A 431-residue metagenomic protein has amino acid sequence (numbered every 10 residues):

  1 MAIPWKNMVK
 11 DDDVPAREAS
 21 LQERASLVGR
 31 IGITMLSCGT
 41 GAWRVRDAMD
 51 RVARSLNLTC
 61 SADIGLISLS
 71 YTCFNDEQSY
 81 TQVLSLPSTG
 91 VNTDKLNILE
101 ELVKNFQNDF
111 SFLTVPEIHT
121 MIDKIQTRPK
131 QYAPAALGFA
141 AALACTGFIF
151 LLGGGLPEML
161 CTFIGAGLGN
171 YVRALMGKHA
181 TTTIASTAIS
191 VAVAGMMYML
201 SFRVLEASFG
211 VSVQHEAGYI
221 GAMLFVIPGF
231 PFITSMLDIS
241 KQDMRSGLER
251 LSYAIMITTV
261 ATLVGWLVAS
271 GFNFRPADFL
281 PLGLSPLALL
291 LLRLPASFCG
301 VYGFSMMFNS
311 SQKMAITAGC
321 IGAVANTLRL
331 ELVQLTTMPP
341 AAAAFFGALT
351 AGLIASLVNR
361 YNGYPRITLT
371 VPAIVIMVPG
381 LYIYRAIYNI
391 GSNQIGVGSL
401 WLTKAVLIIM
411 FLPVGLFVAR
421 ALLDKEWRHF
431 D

Functional and structural regions predicted by a protein language model:
M1-T120, K124-Q126: Soluble N-terminal domains of membrane-associated systems
K130-T234, M306-F308, Q312, T317: Core alpha-helical transmembrane segments of integral membrane proteins
A135-F139, M159-I164, A185-I189, L251 (+9 more regions): Hydrophobic alpha-helical transmembrane segments
G147-F148, L152, L168-G177, V193 (+8 more regions): Alpha-helical membrane-inserting segments
I149-G165, Q214-P228, L280-A296, T336-T350 (+1 more regions): Structural signature of hydrophobic alpha-helical transmembrane segments
L205-Q214, F272-P286, N389-L400: Membrane-interface helix termini and inter-helical loops of multi-pass transporters
G218-M223, T234-D238, Q242-I257, C320 (+1 more regions): C-terminal transmembrane helix-loop-helix hairpin of multi-pass membrane proteins
F225-I233, Y253-T337: Generic multipass alpha-helical transmembrane bundles of integral membrane proteins
